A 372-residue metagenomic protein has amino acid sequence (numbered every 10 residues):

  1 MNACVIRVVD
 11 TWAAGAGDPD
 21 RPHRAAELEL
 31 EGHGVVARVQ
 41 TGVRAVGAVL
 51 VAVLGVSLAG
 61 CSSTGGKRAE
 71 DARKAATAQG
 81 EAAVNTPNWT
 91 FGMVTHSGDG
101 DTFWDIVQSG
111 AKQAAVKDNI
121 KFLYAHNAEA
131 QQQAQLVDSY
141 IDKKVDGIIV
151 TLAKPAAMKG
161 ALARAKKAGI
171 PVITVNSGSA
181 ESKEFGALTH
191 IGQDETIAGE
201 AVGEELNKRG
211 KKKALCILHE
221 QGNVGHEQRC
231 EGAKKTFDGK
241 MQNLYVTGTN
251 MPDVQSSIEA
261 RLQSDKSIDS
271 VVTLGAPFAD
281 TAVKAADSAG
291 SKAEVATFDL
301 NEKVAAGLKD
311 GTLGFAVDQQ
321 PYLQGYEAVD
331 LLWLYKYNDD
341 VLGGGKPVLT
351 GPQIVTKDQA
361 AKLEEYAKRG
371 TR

Functional and structural regions predicted by a protein language model:
S57-G60: C-terminal motif of bacterial Sec signal peptides marking the signal peptidase cleavage site
S62-G65: Bacterial signal peptide processing site
A69-N88, T236-F237, L323-R372: Hinge/cleft segment of the Venus flytrap/periplasmic-binding protein
R73-A114, D118, L123-V137, L152-P155 (+2 more regions): Extracytoplasmic "Venus flytrap"
K121-K144, L244-D265, A279-T281: Structural motif
Q133, T189-A214, P252-Q255, L300-V304 (+1 more regions): Hydrophobic alpha-helical segments within soluble ligand-binding/sensing domains
V150-K166, A233, G248-A306: Hydrophobic alpha-helical
A156-I197, N301-K309, L313-G314, K362-Y366: Flexible loop/hinge segments that line or gate small-molecule binding clefts
